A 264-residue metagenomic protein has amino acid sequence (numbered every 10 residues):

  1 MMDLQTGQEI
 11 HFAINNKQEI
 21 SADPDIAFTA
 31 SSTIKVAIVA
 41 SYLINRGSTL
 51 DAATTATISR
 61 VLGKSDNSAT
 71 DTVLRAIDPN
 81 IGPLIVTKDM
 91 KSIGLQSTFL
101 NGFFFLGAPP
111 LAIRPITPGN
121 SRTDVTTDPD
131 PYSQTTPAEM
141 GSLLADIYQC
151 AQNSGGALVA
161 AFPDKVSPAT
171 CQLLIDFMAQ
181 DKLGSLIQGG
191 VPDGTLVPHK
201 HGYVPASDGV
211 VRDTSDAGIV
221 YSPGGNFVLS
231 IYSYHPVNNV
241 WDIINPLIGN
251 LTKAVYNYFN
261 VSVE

Functional and structural regions predicted by a protein language model:
M1-F28, I44-R46: Short pre-catalytic segments that frame enzyme active sites
M2-N16, L74-E264: Penicillin-recognizing serine hydrolase domain
I26-T49, V61, L229: Active-site SXXK
I38-S41, T72, L143: A general alpha-helix detector
A40-Y42, S65, S233-H235: Short, histidine-centered active-site or binding-site loop motifs used for metal coordination, general acid-base
A52-L62, S68-K88: Hydrophobic/aromatic-rich structural module bridging two neighboring secondary-structure elements via a short loop
